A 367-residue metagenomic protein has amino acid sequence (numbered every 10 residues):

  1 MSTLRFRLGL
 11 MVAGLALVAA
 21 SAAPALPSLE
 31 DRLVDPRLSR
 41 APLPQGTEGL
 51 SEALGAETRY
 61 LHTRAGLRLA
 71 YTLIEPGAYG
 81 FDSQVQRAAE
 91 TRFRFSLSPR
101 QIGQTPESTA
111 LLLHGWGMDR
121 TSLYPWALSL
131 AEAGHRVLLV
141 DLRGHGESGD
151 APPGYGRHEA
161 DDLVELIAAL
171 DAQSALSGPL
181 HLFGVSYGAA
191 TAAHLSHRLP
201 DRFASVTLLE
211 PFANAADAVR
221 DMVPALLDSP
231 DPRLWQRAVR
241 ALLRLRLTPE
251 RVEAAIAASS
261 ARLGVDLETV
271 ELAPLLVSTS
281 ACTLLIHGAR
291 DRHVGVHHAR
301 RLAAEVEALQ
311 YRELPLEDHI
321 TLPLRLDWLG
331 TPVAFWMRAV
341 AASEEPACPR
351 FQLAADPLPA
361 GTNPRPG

Functional and structural regions predicted by a protein language model:
L4-L8, L17-Q101, T105, L353-P364: An N-terminal hydrophobic leader/cap segment in hydrolases
W116-L128: The serine-hydrolase catalytic nucleophile loop
A127-G149: Conserved alpha/beta-hydrolase
P153-S174: Alpha/beta-hydrolase active-site loop
L199-V265: Hydrolase active-site cap/lid region
S278-T279, L285-H287, D291: Short beta-strand/loop motif that positions the catalytic acidic residue of the alpha/beta-hydrolase fold
R292-H298: Conserved alpha/beta-hydrolase "acid-adjacent" motif
E317-W328: Catalytic histidine-centered segment of alpha/beta-hydrolase-like enzymes
